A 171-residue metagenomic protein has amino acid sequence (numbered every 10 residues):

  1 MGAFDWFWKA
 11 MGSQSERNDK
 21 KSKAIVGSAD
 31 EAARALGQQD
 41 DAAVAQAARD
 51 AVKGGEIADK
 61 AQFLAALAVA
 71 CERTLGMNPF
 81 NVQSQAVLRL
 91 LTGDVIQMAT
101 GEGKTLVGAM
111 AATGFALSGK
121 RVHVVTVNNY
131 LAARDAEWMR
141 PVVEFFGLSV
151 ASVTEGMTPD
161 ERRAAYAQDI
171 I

Functional and structural regions predicted by a protein language model:
M1-A3, F7: Accessory nucleic-acid engagement/destabilization modules that flank
F4, A109, A132-A136, P159-A165: Amphipathic alpha-helical transducer elements in NTP-driven molecular machines
F7, M11, S15-E102, L106-T113 (+1 more regions): Conserved pre-motif I regulatory segment
A32-Q39, V124, V142, T154-M157: Short, exposed beta-strand "edge-strand" segments with a Pro/Gly-rich flavor and a Y/T-containing core
N81-V82, K104-T105, A132, S152-R162: Short acidic loop-to-helix transition motifs that present clustered carboxylates
D94-I96, R121-H123, L148-A151, D169-I171: Structural motif
Q97-G103, V107-A136, F145: Conserved SF1/SF2 helicase motif Ia
R140-V142, S149-I171: Conserved motor-coupling elements within RecA-like helicase/translocase cores
